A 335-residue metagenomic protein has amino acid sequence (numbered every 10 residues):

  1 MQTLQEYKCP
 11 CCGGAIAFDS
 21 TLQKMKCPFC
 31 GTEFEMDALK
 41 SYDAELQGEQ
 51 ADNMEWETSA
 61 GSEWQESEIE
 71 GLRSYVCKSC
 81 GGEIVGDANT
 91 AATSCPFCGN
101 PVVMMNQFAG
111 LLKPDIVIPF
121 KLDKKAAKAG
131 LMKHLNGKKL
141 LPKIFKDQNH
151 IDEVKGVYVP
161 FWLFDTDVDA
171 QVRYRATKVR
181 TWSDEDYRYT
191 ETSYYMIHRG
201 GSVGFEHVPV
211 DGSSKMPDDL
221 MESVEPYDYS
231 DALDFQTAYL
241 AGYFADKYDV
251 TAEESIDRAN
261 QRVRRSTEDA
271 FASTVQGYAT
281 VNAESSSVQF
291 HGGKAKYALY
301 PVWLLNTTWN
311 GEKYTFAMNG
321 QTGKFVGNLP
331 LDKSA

Functional and structural regions predicted by a protein language model:
L4-E6, K24, E70-S74, A92: Residues immediately within or flanking Cys/His clusters that coordinate Zn2+ in small zinc-binding modules
C9-C12, C27-C30, C77-C80, C95-C98: Short cysteine-rich clusters marking metal-coordination/redox-active sites
C11-F18, G61-E68, K78-G86: Short, intrinsically disordered, charge-biased short linear motifs at domain edges
F18-D19, M36-D37, G86-D87, M104-M105: Short, non-ligating residues that shape and space the ligands of small metal-coordination modules and catalytic
A44-W56: General zinc-binding finger modules coordinated by cysteine/histidine
G110-T308: Charged, low-complexity helical/coil segments in non-catalytic cytosolic or luminal regions
Y300-V326: Extended, hydrophilic extramembrane loops/domains of integral membrane proteins
L329-A335: Juxtamembrane/start-of-transmembrane alpha-helix segments at the extracytoplasmic/lumenal side of membrane anchors
